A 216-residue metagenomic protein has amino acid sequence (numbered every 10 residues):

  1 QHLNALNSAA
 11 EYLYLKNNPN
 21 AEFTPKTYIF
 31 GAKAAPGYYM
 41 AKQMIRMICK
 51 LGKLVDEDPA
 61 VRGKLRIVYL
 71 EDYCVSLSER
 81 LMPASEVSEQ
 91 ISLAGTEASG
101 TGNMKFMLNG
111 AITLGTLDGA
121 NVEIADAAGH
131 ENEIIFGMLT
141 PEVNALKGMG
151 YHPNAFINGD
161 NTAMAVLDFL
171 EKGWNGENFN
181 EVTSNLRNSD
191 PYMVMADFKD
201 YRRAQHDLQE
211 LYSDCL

Functional and structural regions predicted by a protein language model:
Q1, P25-M40, R62-E71, S85-G95 (+4 more regions): Glycine- and acidic
Q1-S78: Long, K/E/R/D-enriched contiguous segments that form extended
N7-A10, C49, K53, M82 (+3 more regions): Amphipathic, well-packed alpha-helical segments that form the structural scaffold of globular domains
E22-P25, R62-K64, L77, M82-E86 (+2 more regions): Short, well-ordered loop/turn elements at secondary-structure boundaries
P83-A84, I91-D214: Catalytic binding pocket for nucleotide-activated donors in carbohydrate/polymer assembly enzymes
